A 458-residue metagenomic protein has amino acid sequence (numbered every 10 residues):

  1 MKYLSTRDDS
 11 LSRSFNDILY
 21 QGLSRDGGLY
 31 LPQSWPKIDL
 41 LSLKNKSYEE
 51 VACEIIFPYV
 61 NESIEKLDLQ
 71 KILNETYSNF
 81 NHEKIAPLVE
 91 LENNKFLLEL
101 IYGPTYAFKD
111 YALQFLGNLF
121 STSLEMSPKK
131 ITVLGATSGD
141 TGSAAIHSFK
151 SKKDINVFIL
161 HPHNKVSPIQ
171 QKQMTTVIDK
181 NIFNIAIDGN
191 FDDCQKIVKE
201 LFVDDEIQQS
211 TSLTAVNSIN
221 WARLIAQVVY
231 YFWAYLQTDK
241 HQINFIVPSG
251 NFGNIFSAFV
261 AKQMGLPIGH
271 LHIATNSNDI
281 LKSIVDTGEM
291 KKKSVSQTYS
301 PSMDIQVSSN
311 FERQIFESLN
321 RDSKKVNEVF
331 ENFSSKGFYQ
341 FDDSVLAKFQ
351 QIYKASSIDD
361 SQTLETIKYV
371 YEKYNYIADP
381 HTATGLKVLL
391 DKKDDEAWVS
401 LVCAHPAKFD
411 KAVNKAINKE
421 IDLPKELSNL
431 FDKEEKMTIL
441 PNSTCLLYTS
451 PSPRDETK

Functional and structural regions predicted by a protein language model:
M1-D26: Charged, compositionally biased N-terminal leader segments and the immediate start of the first structured element
G28-Y106, I178-Q208, F333: Small-residue-rich anion-binding loops in enzyme active sites
F96-S148: Well-ordered mid-protein domain cores that form the structural environment of catalytic cofactors
T105-A107, T137-S143, W221-L224, P248-I255 (+2 more regions): Gly/Ser/Thr-rich loops at beta-strand to alpha-helix junctions that form or flank small-molecule/cofactor-binding
A144-N181, I185-Q195, N244-N332, L401 (+1 more regions): Glycine-rich phosphate/pyrophosphate-binding loop at beta-loop-alpha junctions
K199, V203-Q242, E317-K393: Active-site-adjacent helical/loop segments in soluble small-molecule enzymes
G269, N276, L386-L440: Catalytic phosphate/nucleotide-handling subdomain of diverse soluble enzymes
Y448-K458: Single conserved hydrophobic/aromatic residue that forms the stacking wall/gate of nucleotide- or nucleobase-binding
